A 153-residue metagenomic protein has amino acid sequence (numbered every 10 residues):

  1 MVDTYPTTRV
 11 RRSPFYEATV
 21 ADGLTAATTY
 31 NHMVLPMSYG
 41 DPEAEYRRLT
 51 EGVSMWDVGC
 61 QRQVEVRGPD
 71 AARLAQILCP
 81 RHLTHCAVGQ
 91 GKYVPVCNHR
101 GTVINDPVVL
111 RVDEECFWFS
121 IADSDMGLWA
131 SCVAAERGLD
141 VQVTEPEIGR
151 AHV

Functional and structural regions predicted by a protein language model:
M1-C97, T102: Acidic, proline/glycine-enriched N-terminal capping motif
N105-R150: Acidic, low-complexity central loop/insert segments
